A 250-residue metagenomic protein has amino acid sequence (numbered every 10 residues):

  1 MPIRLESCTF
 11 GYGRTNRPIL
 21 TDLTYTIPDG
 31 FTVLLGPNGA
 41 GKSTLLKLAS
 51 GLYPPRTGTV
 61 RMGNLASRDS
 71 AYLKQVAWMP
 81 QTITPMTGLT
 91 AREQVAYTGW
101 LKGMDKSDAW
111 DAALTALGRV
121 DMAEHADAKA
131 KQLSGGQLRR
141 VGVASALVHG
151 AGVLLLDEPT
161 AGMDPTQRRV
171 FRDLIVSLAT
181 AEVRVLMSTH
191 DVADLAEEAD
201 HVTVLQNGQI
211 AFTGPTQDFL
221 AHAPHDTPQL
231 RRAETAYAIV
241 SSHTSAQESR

Functional and structural regions predicted by a protein language model:
M1-R4, T9-D22: A short, flexible loop at the N-terminus of ABC-type nucleotide-binding domains that lies
S50: Helix-to-loop junction immediately C-terminal to a conserved catalytic motif
G58-Y72: Conserved ABC transporter NBD signature motif
A96, W100, D108-H125: Conserved ABC ATPase "signature" region
K129-L133: Conserved ABC ATPase signature
L154-D157: Catalytic Walker B motif of ABC-type/P-loop ATPase nucleotide-binding domains
